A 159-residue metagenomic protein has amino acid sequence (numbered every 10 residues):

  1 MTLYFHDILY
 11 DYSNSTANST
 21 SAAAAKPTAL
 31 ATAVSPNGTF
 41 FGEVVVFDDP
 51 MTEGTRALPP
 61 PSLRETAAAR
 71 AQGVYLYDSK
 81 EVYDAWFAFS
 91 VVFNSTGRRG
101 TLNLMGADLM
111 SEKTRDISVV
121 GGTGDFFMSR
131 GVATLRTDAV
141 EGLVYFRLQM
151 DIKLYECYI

Functional and structural regions predicted by a protein language model:
M1-G97, D108, T114, L143-R147 (+1 more regions): Extracellular or lumenal secretory-pathway regions
W86-A88, M105-I159: Compact beta-sheet-dominated globular domain cores
G100: Short beta-strand/loop motifs in extracellular/secreted proteins, especially within beta-sandwich accessory domains
